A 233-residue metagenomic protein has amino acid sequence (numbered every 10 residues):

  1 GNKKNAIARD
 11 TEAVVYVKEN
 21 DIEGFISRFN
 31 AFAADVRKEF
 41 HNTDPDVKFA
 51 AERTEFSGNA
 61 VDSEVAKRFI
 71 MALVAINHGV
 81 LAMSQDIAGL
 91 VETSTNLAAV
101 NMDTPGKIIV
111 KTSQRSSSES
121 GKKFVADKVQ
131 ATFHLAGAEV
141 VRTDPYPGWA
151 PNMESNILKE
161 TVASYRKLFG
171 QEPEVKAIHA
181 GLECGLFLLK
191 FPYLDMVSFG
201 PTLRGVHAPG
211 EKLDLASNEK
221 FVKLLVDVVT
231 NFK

Functional and structural regions predicted by a protein language model:
G1-Q114: Midchain, well-structured core segments that form catalytic/ion-binding scaffolds
A6-E12, G58-V61, P151-A163, L186-K190: Short glycine/threonine-rich loop-to-helix capping motif typified by GTGT followed within a few residues by an Asp-Pro
V15, V47, A138, Q171-P173 (+1 more regions): A structural micro-motif
F25, V125, I157, S217 (+1 more regions): Hydrophobic alpha-helical membrane-association signature
R28-E39, K128-A136, E160-L168, L186 (+2 more regions): Generic non-transmembrane alpha-helical segments
N59-S63, K122-A126, F221-V222: Short, structured segments at the rim of ligand-binding sites
Q85, E92-S94, A99-I108, Y165-V228: Zn-dependent metallopeptidase/amidohydrolase metal-coordination segment
L90-A180: Substrate-recognition/cap regions that form aromatic- and gly/pro-loop-enriched pockets for small-molecule ligands
